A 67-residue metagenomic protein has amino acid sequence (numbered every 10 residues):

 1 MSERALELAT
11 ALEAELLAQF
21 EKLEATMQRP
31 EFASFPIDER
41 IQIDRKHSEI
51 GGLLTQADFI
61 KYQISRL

Functional and structural regions predicted by a protein language model:
M1-S2: Short, charge-rich amphipathic alpha-helices with coiled-coil/heptad character
A11-L67: Short, charge-rich amphipathic interface segments used for partner binding and complex assembly
